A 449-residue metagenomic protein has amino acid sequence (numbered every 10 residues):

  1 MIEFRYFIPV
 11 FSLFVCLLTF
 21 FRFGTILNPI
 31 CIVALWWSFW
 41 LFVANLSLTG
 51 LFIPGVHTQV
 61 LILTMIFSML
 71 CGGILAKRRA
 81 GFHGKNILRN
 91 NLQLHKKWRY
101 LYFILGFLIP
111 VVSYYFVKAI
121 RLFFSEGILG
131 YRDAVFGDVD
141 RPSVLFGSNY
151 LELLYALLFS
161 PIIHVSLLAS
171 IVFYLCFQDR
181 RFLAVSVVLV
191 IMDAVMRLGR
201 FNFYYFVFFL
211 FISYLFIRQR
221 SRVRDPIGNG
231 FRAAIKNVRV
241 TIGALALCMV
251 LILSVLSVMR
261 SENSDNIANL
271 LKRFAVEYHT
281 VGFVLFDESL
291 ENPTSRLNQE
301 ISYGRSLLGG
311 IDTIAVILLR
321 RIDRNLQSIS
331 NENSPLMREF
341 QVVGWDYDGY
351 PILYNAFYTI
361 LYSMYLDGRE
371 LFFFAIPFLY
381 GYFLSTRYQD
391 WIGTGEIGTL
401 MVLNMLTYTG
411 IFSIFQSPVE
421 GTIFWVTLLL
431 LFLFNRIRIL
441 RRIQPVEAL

Functional and structural regions predicted by a protein language model:
R5-L13, L108-V112, Y155-A169, Y354 (+1 more regions): Hydrophobic alpha-helical transmembrane segments
I8-S12, L61-S68, S160-S170, F201-I217 (+2 more regions): Hydrophobic core segments of transmembrane alpha-helices in multi-pass, intramembrane catalytic enzymes
F11-K118: A structural signal for hydrophobic alpha-helical transmembrane segments in multi-pass membrane proteins
F23-P29, I171-A184, Y388-T399: Membrane-interface helix-loop-helix junctions at transmembrane boundaries of multi-pass membrane enzymes, predominantly
I30-F39, F182-M192, A244, F378-G381 (+1 more regions): Central hydrophobic cores of alpha-helical transmembrane segments in multi-pass integral membrane proteins
G81-R239, A246-R260, P445-L449: Membrane-embedded catalytic interface detector for glycan/lipid assembly enzymes
A134-L153, L247-Y380: Small-residue-enriched transmembrane helix-hairpin modules in multi-pass membrane proteins
L353-L449: Hydrophobic alpha-helical segments
